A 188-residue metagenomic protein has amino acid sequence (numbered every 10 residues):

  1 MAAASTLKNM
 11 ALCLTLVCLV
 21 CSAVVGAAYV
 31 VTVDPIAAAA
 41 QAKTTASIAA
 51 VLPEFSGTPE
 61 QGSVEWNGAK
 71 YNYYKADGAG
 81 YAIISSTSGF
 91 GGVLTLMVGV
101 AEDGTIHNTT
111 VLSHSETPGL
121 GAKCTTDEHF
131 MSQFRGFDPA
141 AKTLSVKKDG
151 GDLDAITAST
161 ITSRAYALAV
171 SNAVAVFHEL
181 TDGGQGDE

Functional and structural regions predicted by a protein language model:
A2-E188: Flexible, solvent-exposed loop/hinge segments and secondary-structure transition points
